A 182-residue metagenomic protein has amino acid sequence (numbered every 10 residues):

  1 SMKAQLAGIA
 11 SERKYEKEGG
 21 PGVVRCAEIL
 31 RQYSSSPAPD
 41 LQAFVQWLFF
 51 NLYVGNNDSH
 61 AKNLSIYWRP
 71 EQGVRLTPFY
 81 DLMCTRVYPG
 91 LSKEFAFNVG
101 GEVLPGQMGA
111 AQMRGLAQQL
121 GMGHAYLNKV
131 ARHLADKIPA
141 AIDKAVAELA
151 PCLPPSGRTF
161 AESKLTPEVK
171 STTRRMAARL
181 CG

Functional and structural regions predicted by a protein language model:
S1-A61, S65-G182: Anionic ligand-binding catalytic core segments
